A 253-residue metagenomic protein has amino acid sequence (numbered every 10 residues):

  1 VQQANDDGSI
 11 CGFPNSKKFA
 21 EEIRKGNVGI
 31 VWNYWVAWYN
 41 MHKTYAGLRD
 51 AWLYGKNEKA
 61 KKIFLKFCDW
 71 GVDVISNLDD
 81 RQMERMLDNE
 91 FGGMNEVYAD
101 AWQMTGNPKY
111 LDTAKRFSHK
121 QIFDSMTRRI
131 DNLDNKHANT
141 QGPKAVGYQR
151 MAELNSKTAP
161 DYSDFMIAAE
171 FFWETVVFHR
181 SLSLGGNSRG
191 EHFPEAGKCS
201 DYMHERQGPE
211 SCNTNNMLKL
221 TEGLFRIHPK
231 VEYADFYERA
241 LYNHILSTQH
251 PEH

Functional and structural regions predicted by a protein language model:
V1-H253: Glycan-recognition and catalytic cores of secretory/periplasmic carbohydrate-active enzymes
